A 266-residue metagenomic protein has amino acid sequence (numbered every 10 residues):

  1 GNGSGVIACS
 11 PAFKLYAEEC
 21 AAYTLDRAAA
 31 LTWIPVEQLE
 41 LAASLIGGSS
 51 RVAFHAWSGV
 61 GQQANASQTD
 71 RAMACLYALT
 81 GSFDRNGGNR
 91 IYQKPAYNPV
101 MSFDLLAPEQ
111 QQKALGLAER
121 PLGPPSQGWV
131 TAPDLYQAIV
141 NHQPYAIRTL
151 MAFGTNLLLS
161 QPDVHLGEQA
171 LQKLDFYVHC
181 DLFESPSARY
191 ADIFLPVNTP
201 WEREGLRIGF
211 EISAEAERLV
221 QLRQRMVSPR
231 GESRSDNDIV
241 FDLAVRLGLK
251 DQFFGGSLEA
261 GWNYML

Functional and structural regions predicted by a protein language model:
G1-A72, L79-R85, Q93-L106, Q110-L266: Non-catalytic alpha/beta scaffold blocks inside enzyme catalytic domains
